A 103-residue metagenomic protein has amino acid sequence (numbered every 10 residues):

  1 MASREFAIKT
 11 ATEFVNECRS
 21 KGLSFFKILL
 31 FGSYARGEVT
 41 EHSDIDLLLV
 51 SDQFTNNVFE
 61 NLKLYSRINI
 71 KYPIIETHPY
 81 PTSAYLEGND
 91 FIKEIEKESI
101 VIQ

Functional and structural regions predicted by a protein language model:
M1-F26, R36-E41, D52-Q103: Catalytic core of pol beta-like nucleotidyltransferases
S33: P-loop (Walker A) phosphate-binding loop of NTP-binding proteins
L48-V50: Short hydrophobic/aromatic beta-strand micro-patches that form the beta-sheet surface supporting nucleotide- or nucleic
